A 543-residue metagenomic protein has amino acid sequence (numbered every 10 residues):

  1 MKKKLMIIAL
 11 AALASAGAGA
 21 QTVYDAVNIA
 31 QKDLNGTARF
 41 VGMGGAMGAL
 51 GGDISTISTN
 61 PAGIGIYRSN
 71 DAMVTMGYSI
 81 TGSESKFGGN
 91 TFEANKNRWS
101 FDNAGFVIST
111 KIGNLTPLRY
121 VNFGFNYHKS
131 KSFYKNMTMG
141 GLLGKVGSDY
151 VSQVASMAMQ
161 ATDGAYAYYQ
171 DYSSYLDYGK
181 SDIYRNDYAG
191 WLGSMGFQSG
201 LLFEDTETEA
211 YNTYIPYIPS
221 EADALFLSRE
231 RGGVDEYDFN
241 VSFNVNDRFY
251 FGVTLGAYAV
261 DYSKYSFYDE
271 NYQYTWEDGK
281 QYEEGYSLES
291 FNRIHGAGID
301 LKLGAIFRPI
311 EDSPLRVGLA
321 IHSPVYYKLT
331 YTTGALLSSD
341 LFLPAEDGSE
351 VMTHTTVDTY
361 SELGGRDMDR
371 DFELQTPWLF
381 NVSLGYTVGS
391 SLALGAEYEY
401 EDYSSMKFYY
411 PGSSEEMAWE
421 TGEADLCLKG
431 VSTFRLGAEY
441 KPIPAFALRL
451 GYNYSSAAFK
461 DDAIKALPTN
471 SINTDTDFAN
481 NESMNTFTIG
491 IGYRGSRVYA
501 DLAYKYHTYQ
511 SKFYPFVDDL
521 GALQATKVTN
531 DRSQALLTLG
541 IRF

Functional and structural regions predicted by a protein language model:
M1-Y24, F543: Bacterial Sec-dependent N-terminal signal peptides
K4-L5, A62, A522, N530: Alpha-helical hydrophobic packing sites
Q21-N35, F40, S109-F543: Outer-membrane beta-barrel porins/channels
A38, L50-T59, G65-L143, D235: Outer-membrane beta-barrel translocator/receptor signature
